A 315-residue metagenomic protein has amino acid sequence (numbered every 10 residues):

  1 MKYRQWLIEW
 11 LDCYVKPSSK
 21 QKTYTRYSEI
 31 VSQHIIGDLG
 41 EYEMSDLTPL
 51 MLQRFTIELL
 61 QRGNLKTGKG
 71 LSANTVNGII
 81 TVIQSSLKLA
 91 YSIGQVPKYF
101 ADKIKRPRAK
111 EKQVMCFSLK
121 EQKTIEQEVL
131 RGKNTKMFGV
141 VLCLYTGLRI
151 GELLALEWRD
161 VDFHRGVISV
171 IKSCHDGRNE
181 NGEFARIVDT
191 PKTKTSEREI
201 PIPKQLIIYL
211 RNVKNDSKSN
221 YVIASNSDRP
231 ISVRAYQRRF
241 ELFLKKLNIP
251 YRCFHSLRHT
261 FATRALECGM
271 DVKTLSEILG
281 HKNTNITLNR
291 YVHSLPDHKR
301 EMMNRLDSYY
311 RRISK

Functional and structural regions predicted by a protein language model:
R4, L11-Q95, E111, R229-A235 (+1 more regions): N-terminal core-binding DNA-recognition domain of tyrosine site-specific recombinases/integrases
I8, D12, D46-P49, Q61 (+8 more regions): Phosphate-coordinating loops and pocket residues in cytosolic domains that bind phosphorylated ligands
E29, L119-K120, R165, S173 (+1 more regions): Active-site/catalytic core of tyrosine-dependent DNA strand-transfer enzymes
K69-A73, N77, S92, V96-K98 (+4 more regions): Basic, Lys/Arg- and aromatic-enriched nucleic-acid-binding interface segment
A90-Y99, K172-N179, N212-S219, S314-K315: Proline-centered turn/helix-capping motifs that create local helix->coil transitions or kinks
S92, V141, Y145-E152, L242 (+3 more regions): C-terminal catalytic core of tyrosine-transesterase DNA break-rejoin enzymes
K112, C174, L279-N304: Catalytic-site neighborhood detector that most strongly recognizes the C-terminal catalytic loop/helix of tyrosine
R165, D176-R178, E183-E197, K204-L206 (+2 more regions): C-terminal secondary-structure termini that scaffold catalytic or DNA-interacting sites
